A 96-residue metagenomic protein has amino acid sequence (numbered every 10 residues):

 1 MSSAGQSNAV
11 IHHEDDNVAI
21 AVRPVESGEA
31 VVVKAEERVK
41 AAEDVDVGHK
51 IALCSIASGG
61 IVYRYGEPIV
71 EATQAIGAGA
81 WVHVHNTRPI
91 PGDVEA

Functional and structural regions predicted by a protein language model:
S2-A96: N-terminal small-residue-enriched
